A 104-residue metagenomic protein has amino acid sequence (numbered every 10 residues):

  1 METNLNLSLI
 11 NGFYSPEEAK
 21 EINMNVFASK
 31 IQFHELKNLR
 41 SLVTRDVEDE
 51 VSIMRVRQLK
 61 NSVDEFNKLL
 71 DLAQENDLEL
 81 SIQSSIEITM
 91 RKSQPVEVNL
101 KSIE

Functional and structural regions predicted by a protein language model:
M1-Y14: Short, charge-rich amphipathic alpha-helices with coiled-coil/heptad character
L5, R55, S62-F66, L80 (+2 more regions): Short alpha-helix boundary/capping motifs
F13-E21, N25: A contiguous binding-surface segment within folded domains or other stable secondary-structure elements
N23-F33: Short amphipathic alpha-helical heptad-repeat segments
A28, L36-L72: Amphipathic, hydrophobic secondary-structure cores in small proteins
F33-L36, I103-E104: Short flexible/disordered coil segments
N76-E104: C-terminal edge-of-domain segments
